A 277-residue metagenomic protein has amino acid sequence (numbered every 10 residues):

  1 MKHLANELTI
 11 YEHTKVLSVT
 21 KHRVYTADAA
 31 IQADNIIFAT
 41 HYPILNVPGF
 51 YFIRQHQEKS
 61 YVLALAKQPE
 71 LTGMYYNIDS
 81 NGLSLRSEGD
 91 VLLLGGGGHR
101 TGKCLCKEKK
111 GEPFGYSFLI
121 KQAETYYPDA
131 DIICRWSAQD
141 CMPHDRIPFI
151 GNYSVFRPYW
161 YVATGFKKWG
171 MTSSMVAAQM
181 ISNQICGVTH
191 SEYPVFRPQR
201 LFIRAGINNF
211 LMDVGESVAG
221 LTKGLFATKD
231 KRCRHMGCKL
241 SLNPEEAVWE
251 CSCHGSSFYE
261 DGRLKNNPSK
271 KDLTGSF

Functional and structural regions predicted by a protein language model:
M1-D34: Helical element adjacent to the flavin cofactor pocket in flavoenzyme catalytic cores
L17, F38, Y42-I44, Q68-E70 (+3 more regions): Short, glycine-/Ser/Thr-/acidic-enriched flexible segments
V24, L92, W160, A247-W249: Hydrophobic residues embedded in beta-strands of well-ordered beta-sheets
T26-L71, K265: Central helical "cap/lid" subdomain
L63, K229-F277: Rieske [2Fe-2S] iron-sulfur-binding domain
L63-G96: Conserved FAD-binding catalytic core of PHBH/FMO-like flavoproteins
D79-S80, G89, K103-K109, F114 (+2 more regions): C-terminal catalytic lobe of FAD-dependent flavoproteins
A205-K231: Acidic, Ser/Thr-rich low-complexity intrinsically disordered segments
